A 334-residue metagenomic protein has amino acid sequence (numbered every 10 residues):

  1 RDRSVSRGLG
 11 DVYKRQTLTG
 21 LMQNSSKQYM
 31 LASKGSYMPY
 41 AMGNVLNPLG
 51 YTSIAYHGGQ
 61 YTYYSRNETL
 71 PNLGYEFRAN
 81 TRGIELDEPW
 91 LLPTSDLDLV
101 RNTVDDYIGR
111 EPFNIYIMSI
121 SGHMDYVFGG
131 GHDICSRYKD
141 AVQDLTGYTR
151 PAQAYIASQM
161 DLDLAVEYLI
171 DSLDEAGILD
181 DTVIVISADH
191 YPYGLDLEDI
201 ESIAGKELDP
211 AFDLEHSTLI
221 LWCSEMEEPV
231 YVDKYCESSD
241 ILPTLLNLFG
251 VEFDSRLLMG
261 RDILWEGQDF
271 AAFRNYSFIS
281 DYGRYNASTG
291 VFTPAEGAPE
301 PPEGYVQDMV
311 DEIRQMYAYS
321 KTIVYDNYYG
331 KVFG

Functional and structural regions predicted by a protein language model:
R1, R7-G334: Solvent-exposed soluble domains appended to multi-pass membrane proteins
